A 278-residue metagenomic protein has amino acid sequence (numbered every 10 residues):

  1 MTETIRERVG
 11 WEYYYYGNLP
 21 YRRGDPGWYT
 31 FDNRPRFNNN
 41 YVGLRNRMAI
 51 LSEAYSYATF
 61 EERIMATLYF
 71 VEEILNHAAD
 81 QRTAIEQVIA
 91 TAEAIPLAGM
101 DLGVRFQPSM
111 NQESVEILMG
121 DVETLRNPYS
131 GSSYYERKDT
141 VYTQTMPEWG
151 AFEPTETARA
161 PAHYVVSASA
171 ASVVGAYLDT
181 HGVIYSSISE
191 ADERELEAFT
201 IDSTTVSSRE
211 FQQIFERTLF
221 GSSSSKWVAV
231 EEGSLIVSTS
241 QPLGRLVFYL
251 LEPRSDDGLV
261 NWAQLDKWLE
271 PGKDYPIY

Functional and structural regions predicted by a protein language model:
M1-Y278: Structured catalytic-domain cores with a bias toward divalent-metal coordination
